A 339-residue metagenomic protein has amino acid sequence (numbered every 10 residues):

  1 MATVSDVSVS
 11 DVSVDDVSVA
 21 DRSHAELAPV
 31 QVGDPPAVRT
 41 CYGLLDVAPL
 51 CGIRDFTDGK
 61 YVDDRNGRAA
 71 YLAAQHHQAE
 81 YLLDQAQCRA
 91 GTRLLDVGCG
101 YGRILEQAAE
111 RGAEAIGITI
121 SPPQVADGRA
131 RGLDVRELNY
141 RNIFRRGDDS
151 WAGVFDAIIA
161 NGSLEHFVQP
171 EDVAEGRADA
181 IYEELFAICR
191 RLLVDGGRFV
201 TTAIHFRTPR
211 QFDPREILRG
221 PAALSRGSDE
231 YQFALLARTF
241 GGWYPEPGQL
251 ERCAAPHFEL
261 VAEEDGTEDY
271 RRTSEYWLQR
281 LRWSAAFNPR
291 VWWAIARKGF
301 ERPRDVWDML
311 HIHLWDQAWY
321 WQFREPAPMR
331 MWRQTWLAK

Functional and structural regions predicted by a protein language model:
A2-D6, D11-C51: N-terminal auxiliary segments of SAM/dcSAM-dependent transferases
L72-A90: Conserved alpha-helix/loop element of class I SAM-dependent methyltransferases that forms part of the SAM/SAH-binding
Y101-G112: Conserved SAM-binding loop of SAM-dependent methyltransferases across substrates and taxa, primarily the Class I
G132-R145: Conserved SAM-binding strand-loop segment of SAM-dependent methyltransferases
F144-I158: A short acidic, Gly/Pro-enriched loop at the edge of an enzyme's catalytic core that lines a small-molecule cofactor
G176-D195: A short glycine-rich, Lys/Arg-flanked "PGG" loop and its adjoining helix->strand segment in the class I
G196-A203: Conserved beta-strand signature within the Rossmann-like core of class I S-adenosyl-L-methionine
H205-P328: Substrate-binding/catalytic lobe of Class I Rossmann-like enzymes that use SAM or dcSAM, i.e., the mid-to-C-terminal
